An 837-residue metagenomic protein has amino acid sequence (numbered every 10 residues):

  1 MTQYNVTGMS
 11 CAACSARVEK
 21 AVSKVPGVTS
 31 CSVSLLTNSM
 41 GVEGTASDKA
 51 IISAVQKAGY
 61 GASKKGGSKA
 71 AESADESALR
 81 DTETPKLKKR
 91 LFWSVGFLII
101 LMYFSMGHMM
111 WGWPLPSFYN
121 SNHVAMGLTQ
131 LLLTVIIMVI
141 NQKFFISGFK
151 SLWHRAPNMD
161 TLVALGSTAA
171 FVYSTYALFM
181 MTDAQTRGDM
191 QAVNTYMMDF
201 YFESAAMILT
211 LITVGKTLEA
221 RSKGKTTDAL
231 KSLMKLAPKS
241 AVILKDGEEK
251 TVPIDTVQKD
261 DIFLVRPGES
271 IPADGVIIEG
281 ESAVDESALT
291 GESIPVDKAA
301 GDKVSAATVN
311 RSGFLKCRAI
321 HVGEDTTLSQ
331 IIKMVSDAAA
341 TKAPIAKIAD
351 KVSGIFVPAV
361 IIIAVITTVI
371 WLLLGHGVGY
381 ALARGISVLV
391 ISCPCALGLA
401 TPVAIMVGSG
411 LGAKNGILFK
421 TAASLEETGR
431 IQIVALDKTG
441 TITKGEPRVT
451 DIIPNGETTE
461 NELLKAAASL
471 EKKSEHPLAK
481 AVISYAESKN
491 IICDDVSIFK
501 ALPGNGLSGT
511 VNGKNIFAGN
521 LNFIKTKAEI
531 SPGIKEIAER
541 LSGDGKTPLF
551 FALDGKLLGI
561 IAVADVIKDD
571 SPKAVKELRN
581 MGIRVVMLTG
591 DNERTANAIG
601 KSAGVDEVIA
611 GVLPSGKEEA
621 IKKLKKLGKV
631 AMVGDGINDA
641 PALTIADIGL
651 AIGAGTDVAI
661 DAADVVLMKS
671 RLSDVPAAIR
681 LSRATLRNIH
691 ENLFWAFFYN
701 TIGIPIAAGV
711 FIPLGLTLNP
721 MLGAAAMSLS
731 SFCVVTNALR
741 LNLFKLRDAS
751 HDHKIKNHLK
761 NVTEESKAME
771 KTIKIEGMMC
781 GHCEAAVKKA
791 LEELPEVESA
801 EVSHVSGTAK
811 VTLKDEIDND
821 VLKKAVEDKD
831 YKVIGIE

Functional and structural regions predicted by a protein language model:
M1-A125, E248-T251, K333-T341, K745-E837: Flexible metal-binding regulatory segments at protein termini and peripheral loops
T2, M181, M190-A192, A206-P267 (+6 more regions): Juxtamembrane coupling segments of multi-pass membrane pumps/enzymes
A16, T29, P267, H321 (+6 more regions): Conserved ATP-binding TGD loop and adjacent catalytic N/P-domain core of P-type ATPases
P26-E43, D48-K49, S53, F200 (+3 more regions): Conserved cytosolic catalytic loops of P-type ATPases
K86-S240, K351, P720: Transmembrane helix-loop-helix hairpins at the membrane interface
M110-V124, W153, V172, L411 (+9 more regions): Membrane-embedded alpha-helical bundles of multi-pass transporters
L289, I348, A383, A396-L470 (+4 more regions): Conserved catalytic phosphorylation-site environment of P-type ATPases
V449, I453-M581, E593, V605-I621: P-type ATPase nucleotide-binding
